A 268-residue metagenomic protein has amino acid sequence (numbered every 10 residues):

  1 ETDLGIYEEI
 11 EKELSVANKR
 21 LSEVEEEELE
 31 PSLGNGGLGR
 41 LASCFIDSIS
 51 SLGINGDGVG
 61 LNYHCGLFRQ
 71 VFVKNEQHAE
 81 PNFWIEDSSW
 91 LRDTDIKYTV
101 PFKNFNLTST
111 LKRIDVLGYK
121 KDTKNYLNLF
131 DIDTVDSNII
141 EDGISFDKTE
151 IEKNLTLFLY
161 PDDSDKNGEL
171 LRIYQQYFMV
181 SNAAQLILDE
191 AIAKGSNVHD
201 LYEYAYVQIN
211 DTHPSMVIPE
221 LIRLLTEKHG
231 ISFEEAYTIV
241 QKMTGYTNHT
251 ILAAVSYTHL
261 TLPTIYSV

Functional and structural regions predicted by a protein language model:
E1-S48, L52-N125, I132-V135, D163: N-terminal leader/transition segments
D47-S48, G53-G58, Y126-N128, Y204-V207 (+2 more regions): Beta-sheet entry/capping signal
S51-N55, E190-Y202, L225-T238, T250 (+1 more regions): Secondary-structure transition/capping motifs at alpha-helix termini and the adjoining loop/turn into the next element
W90-T212, L260: Active-site cores of enzymes that catalyze phosphoryl transfer or operate on phosphate-rich substrates
S181-L188, E220-H229: Alpha-helical support elements that line or immediately flank enzyme active sites and cofactor-binding pockets
Q208-E220, M243-T247: Core structural elements
T258-T264: Conserved small/polar residues in nucleotide/adenosyl-binding loops
